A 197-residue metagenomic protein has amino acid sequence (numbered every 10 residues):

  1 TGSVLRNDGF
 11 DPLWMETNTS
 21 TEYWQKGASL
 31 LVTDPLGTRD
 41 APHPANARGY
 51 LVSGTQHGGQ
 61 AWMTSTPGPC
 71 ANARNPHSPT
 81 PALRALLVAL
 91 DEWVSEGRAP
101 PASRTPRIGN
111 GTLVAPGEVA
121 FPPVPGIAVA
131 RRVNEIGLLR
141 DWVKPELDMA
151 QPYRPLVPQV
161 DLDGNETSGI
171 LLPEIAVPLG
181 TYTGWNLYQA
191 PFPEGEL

Functional and structural regions predicted by a protein language model:
T1-L197: C-terminal His-loop and adjacent cap/lid subdomain of alpha/beta-hydrolase
